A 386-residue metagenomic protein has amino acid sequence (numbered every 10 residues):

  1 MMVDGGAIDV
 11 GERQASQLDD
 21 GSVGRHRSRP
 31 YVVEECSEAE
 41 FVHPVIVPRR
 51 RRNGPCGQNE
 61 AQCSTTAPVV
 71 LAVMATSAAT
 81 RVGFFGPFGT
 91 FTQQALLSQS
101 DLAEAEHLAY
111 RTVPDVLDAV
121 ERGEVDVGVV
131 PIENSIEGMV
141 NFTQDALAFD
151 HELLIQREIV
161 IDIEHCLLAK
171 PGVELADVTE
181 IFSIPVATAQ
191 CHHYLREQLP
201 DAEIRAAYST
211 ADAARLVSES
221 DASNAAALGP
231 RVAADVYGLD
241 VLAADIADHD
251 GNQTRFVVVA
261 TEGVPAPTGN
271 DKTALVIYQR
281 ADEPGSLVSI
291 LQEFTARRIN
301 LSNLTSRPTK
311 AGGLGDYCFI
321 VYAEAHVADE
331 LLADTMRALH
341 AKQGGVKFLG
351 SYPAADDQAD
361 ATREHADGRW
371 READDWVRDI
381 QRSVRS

Functional and structural regions predicted by a protein language model:
M1-V3, I8-V10, V23, V32-V33 (+1 more regions): Hydrophobic alpha-helical signal/anchor motif
G5-G6, R13, P44, C63-S64 (+1 more regions): A detector of low-complexity, intrinsically disordered, Ser/Thr/Gly/Pro/Ala-rich segments
G6-V10, A15, R27, E38: Short, intrinsically disordered low-complexity segments enriched in Ser/Thr with adjacent Pro
Q14-Q17, H26, Y31, H43 (+2 more regions): Low-complexity, intrinsically disordered or signal/transmembrane-proximal segments
L18-G21, P30, V47, Q62 (+2 more regions): Alpha-helical and His/Cys-centered functional microenvironments
E60-S386: Domain-level signature for soluble enzymes in the chorismate/prephenate branch of the shikimate pathway
